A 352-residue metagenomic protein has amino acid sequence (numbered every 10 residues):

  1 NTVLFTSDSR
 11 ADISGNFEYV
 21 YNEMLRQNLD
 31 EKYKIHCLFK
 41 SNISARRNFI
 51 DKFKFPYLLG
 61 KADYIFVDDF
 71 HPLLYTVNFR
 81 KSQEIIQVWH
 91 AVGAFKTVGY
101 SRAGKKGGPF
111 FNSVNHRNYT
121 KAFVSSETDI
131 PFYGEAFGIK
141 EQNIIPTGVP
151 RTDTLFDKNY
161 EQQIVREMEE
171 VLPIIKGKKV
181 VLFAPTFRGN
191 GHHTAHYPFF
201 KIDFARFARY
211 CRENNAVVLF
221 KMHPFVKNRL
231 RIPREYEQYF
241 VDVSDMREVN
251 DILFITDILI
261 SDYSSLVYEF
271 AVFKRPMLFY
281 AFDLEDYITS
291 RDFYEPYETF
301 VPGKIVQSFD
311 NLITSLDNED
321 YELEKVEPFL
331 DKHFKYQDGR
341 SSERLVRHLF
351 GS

Functional and structural regions predicted by a protein language model:
N1-L58: N-terminal pre-catalytic "stem/leader" segment of glycosyltransferase-like enzymes
D12-Y21, I144, P150-I232, V306 (+1 more regions): Conserved catalytic-core segment of nucleotide-activated headgroup transferases in glycan assembly
Y21, N42-F111: Extended catalytic core of nucleotide-activated donor transferases of GT-like folds
I50-Y64, P72, P224-Y268: Donor nucleotide-activated moiety binding/catalytic core segment of transferases that use nucleotide-activated donors
I65, F70-P72, T76-W89, R247-S290: A donor-sugar binding/catalytic signature common to diverse glycosyltransferases and related nucleotide-sugar
V92-K96, S101, P109-H192, H196 (+1 more regions): A nucleotide-sugar donor-handling region in carbohydrate enzymes
P233-Q238, S265-H333: Catalytic binding pocket for nucleotide-activated donors in carbohydrate/polymer assembly enzymes
D338-S352: C-terminal alpha-helical cap of glycosyltransferases
